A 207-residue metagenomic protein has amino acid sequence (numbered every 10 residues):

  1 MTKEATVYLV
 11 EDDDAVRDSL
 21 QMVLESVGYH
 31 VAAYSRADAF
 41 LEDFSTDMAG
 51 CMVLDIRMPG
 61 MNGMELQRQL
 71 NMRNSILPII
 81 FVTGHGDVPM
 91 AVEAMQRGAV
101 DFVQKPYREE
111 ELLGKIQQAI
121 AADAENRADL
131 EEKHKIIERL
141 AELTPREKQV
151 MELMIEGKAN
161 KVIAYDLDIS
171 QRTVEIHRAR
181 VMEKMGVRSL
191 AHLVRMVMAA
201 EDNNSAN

Functional and structural regions predicted by a protein language model:
K3-A15, L20-L24, A37, M52 (+1 more regions): Conserved acidic segment of CheY-like receiver
R17, P59, T83, D87: The feature encodes the CheY-like receiver
A33-C51: Acidic, metal-coordinating helix/loop segments flanking the phosphotransfer/catalytic sites of two-component signaling
S35-R36, P59-R68: Acidic catalytic/metal-coordinating carboxylates
D87-P89, V103, Y107-I116, V162 (+1 more regions): C-terminal output helix
H134-Q171: Helix-turn-helix DNA-binding segment
A179-N207: Basic, Lys/Arg-enriched C-terminal extension of HTH/homeodomain DNA-binding domains
